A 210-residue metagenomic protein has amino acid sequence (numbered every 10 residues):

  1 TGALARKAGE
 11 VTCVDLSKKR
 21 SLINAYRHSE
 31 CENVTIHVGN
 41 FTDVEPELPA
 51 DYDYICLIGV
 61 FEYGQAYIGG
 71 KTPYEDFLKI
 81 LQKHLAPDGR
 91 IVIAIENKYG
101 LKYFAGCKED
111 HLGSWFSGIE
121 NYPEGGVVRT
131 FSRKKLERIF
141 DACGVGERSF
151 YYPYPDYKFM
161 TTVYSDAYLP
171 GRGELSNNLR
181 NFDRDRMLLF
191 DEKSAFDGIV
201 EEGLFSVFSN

Functional and structural regions predicted by a protein language model:
T1-G9: Conserved SAM-binding loop of SAM-dependent methyltransferases across substrates and taxa, primarily the Class I
N24-A25: Conserved SAM-binding loop
S29-D43: Conserved SAM-binding strand-loop segment of SAM-dependent methyltransferases
P46-I55: A short acidic, Gly/Pro-enriched loop at the edge of an enzyme's catalytic core that lines a small-molecule cofactor
G70-R90: A short glycine-rich, Lys/Arg-flanked "PGG" loop and its adjoining helix->strand segment in the class I
R90-W115: Conserved class I S-adenosyl-L-methionine
G125-Y152: Short alpha-helix
R148-M187: Conserved catalytic loop of SAM-dependent methyltransferase domains
